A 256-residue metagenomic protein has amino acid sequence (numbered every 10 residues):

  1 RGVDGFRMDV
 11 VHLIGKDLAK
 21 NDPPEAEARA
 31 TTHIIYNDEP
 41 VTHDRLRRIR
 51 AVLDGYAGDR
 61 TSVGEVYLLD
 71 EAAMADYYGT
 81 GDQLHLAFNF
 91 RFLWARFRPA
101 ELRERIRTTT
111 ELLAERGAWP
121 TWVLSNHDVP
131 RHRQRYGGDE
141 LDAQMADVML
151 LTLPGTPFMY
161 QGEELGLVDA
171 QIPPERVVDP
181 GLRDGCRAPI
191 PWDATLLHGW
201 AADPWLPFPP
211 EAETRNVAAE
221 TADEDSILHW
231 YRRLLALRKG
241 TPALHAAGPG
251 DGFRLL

Functional and structural regions predicted by a protein language model:
R1-D4: A conserved hydrophobic secondary-structure block that centers on an alpha-helix together with its immediately flanking
V10-R29: Aromatic-lined carbohydrate-binding/catalytic grooves of carbohydrate-active enzymes
H12, L68-L69: Short "lid" loop at the C-terminus of a central beta-strand within the Rossmann-like core of SAM-dependent
K16, E71-A72: Flexible glycine/acidic-rich beta-alpha junction loops that bind and position SAM and/or redox cofactors in anaerobic
P23-E27, H33-I34, D44-D59, G64-L68 (+5 more regions): Loop/helix patches that line or flank the sugar-binding groove of alpha-linked glycan CAZymes
